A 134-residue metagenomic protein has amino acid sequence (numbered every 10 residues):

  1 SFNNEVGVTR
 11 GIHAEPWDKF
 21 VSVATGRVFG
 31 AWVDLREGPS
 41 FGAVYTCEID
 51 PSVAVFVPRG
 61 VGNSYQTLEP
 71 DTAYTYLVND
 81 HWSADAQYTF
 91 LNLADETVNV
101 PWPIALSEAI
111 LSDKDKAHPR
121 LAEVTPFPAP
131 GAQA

Functional and structural regions predicted by a protein language model:
S1-I49, E69-A73, V78-A134: Non-catalytic, conserved peripheral segments adjacent to functional cores
E48-P70: Conserved metal-binding segment of the jelly-roll/cupin
